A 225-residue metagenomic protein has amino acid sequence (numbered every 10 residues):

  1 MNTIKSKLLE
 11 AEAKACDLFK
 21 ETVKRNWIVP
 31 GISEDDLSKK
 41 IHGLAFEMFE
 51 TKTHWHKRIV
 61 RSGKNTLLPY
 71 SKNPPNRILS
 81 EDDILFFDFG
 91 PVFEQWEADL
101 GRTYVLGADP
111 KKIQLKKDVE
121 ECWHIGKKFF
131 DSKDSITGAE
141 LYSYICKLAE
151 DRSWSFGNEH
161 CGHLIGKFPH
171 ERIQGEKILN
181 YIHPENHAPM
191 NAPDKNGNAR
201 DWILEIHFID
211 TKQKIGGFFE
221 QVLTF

Functional and structural regions predicted by a protein language model:
M1-F225: Active-site neighborhoods and metal-handling regions in enzymes and metal-associated proteins
